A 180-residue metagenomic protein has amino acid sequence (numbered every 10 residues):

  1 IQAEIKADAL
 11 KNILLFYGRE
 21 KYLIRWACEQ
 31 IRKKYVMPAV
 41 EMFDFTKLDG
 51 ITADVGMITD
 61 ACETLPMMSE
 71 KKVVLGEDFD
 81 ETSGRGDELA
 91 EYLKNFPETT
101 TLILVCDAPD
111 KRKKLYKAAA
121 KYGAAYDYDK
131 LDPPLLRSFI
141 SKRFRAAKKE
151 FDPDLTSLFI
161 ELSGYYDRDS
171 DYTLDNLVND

Functional and structural regions predicted by a protein language model:
I1-D180: Conserved beta/loop motifs at nucleotide-recognition and modification sites
